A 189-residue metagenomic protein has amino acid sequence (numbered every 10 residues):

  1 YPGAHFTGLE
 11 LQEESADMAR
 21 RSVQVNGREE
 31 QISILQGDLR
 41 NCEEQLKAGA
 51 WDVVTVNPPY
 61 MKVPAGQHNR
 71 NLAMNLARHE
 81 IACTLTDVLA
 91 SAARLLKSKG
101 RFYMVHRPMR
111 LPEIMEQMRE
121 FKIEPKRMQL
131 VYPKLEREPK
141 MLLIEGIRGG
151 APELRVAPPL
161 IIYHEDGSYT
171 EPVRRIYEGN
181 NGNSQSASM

Functional and structural regions predicted by a protein language model:
Y1-Q67, A90: Conserved SAM/SAH cofactor-binding pocket of Class I
N41, Y132-L135, G150: Residue-level detector of flexible, active-site-proximal loop/helix-junction positions within diverse enzyme catalytic
P58-D87: Mobile active-site "lid"/loop adjacent to the S-adenosyl-L-methionine
M61, F121, G149: Phosphate/oxyanion-binding loops and surfaces in catalytic or ligand/nucleic-acid-binding neighborhoods
A82-P139, L143: Conserved Class I SAM-dependent methyltransferase catalytic core
E138-M189: SAM/dcSAM-binding transferase cores
